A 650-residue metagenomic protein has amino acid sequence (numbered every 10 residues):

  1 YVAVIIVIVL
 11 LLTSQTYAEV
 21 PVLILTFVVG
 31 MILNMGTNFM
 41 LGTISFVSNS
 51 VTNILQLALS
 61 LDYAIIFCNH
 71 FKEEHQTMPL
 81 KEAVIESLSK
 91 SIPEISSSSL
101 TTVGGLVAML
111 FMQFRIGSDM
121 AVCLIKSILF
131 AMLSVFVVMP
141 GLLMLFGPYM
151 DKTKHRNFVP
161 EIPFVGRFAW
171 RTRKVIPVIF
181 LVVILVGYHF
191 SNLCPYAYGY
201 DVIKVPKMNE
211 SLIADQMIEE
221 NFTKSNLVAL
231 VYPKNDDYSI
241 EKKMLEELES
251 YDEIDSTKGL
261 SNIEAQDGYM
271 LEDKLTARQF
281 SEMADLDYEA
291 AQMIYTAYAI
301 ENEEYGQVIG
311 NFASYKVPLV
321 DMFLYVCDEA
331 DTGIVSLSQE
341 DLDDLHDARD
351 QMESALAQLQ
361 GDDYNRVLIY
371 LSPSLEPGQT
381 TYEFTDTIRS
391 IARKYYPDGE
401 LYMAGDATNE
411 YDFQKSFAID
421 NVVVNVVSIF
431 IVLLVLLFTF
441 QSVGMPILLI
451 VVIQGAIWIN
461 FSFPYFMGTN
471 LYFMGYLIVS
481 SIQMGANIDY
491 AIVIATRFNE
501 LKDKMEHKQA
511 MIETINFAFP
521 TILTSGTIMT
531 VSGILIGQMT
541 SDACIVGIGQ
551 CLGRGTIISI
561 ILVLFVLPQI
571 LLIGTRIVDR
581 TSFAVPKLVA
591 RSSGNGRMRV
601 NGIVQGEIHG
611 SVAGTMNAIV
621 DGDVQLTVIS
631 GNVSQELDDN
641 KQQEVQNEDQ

Functional and structural regions predicted by a protein language model:
Y1, N226-N235, Y295-A299, E304-Q307 (+4 more regions): A short beta-strand structural signal in non-transmembrane regions
Y1-G199, E376-P377, E383-D386, R393-Q650: Membrane-embedded transmembrane helical bundles of large multi-pass transporters/channels
G30, S211, D237-L245, T381 (+2 more regions): Generic alpha-helical secondary structure
F168, K174-I300: Juxtamembrane segments of multi-pass membrane proteins
I213-M217, I240, Q351, F384-T387 (+1 more regions): Well-ordered alpha-helical segments embedded in enzymatic catalytic cores
N221-S225, D252, A348-R349, A357-D363 (+5 more regions): A structural signal for short secondary-structure junctions
P233, Y325-D328, D621, T627-I629: A structural detector for beta-sheet-dominated domains
D255-I369, D412: Extracytoplasmic
